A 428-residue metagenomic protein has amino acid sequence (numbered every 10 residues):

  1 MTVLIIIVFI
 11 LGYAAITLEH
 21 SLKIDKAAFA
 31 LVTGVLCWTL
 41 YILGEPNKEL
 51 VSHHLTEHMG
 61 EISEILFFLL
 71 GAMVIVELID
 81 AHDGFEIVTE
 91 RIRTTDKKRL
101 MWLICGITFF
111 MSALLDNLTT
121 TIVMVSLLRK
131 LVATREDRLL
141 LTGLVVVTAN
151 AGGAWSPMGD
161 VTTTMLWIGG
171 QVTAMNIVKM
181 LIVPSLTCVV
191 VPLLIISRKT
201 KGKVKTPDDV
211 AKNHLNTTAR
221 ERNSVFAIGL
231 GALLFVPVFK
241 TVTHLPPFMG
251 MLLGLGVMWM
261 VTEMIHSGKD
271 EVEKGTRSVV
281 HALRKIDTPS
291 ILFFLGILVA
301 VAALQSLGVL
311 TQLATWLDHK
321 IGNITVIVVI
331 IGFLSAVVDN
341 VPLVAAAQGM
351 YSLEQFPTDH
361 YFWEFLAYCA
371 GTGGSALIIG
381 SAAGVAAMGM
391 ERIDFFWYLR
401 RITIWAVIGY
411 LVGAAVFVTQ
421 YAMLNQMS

Functional and structural regions predicted by a protein language model:
M1, S21-A27, L50-I65, A174-V183 (+5 more regions): Interfacial loop-to-helix junctions that mark the boundaries of transmembrane helices in multi-pass membrane
V3-Y13, K23-P46, I62-V74, R222-A232 (+2 more regions): Hydrophobic mid-bilayer segments of alpha-helices in multi-pass membrane transport proteins, especially secondary
I6-I7, L31-V32, L66, M101-G106 (+9 more regions): Hydrophobic alpha-helical transmembrane segments
K26-G34, E90-L103, D137-V147, N223 (+4 more regions): Cytoplasmic-side transmembrane-helix entry/capping segments in multi-pass membrane proteins
C37-K48, M59-G60, M111-L118, I122-T148 (+4 more regions): Membrane-interfacial helix-loop connectors
G60, H82, R91, I104 (+2 more regions): Transmembrane helical segments that form the transport core of multi-pass membrane transport proteins
G60-G71, N176-P192, V242-G256, V326-I327 (+1 more regions): Alpha-helical transmembrane segments
R135, L139, W155-S156, M165-L166 (+4 more regions): Juxtamembrane and boundary regions of transmembrane helices in multi-pass small-molecule transporters and channels
